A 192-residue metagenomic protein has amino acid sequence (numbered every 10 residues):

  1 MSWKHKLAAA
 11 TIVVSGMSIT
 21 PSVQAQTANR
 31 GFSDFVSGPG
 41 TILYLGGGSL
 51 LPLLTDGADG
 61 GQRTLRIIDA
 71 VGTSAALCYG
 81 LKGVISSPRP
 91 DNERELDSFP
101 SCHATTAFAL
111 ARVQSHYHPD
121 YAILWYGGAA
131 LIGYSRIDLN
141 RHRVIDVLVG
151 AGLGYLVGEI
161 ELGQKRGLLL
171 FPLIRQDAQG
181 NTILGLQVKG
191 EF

Functional and structural regions predicted by a protein language model:
S2-H5, G16-P100, A104-D138: Hydrophobic alpha-helical bundle signature of multipass membrane enzymes
P52-A58, E159-L168, G190-F192: Outer-membrane beta-barrel proteins
L81, L170-P172, V188: Membrane-embedded beta-strand positions of outer-membrane beta-barrel proteins
H103-A107, H142-L162: Alpha-helical transmembrane segments that form the membrane-embedded catalytic/substrate-binding core of multi-pass
A109-V113, L156, Q187-K189: Outer-membrane beta-barrel architecture
D120, R166-L168, T182: Outer-envelope beta-barrel architecture signal
A130-Y134, G167-Q176: Transmembrane beta-strand segments that form the barrel wall of outer-membrane beta-barrel proteins
G180-F192: Outer-membrane beta-barrel "beta-signal"
